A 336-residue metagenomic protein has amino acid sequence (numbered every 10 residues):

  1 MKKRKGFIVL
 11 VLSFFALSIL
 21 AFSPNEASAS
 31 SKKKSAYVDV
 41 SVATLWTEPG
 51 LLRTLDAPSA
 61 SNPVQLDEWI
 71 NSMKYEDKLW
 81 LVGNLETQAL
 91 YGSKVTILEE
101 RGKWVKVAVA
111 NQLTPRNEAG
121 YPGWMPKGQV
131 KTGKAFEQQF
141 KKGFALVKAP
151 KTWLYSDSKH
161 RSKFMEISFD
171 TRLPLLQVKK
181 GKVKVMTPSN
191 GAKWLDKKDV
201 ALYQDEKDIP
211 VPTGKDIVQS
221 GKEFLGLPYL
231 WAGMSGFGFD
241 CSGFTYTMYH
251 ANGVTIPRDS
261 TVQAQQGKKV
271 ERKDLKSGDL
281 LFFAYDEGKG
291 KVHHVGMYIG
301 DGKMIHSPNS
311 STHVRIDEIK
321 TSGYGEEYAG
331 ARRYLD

Functional and structural regions predicted by a protein language model:
K2-E26: Sec-dependent N-terminal signal peptides of Gram-positive bacterial secreted proteins and lipoproteins
A27-N62, D77-W80, T87-K94, R101 (+5 more regions): Boundary regions of SH3-family modules and the immediately adjacent low-complexity/disordered segments in eukaryotic
A57-E76, K142-W153, Y249-T261: Short, basic/aromatic beta-hairpin or loop at an interaction surface
K78-N84, W153-K163, A264-V270: Short alpha-helix capping/helix-loop boundary micro-motifs
G92, S168-L173, G278: Loop/turn positions that initiate beta-strands
E137-K141, S156-S162, A201, M234 (+2 more regions): Aromatic- and glycine-rich peptidoglycan recognition patches
G221, G233-N252: Active-site nucleophilic cysteine motif
V254-H313: ...with weaker cross-activation on analogous glycine-rich loops/strands in unrelated enzymes
